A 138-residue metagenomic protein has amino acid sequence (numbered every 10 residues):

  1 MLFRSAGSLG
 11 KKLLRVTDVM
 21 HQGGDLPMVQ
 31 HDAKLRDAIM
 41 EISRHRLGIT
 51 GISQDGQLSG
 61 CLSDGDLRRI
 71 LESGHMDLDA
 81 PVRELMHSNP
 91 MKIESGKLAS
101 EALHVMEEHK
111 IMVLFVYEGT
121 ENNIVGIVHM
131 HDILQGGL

Functional and structural regions predicted by a protein language model:
S5, G24-V29: Short, surface-exposed loop/turn motifs that are enriched in glycine and acidic residues and include a nearby proline
G7-K12: Glycine-biased, small-residue-rich flexible motifs in mid-sequence functional cores and linkers
L13-L26, D79-P90: Bateman (tandem CBS) regulatory domains
M28-R46, L71, K92-M112, V116-T120 (+1 more regions): The conserved cystathionine-beta-synthase
R46-G51, D55-P90, S95-K97, E101-H104: Helical hairpin unit composed of two closely spaced alpha helices linked by a short loop
S53, G60-G65, M112, V125-I133: Short hydrophobic beta-strand motif reused across regulatory alpha/beta modules
